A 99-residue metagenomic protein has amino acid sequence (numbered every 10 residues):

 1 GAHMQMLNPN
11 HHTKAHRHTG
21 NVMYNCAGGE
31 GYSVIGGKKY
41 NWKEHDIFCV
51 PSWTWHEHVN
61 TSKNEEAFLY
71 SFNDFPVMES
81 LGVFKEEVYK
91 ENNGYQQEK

Functional and structural regions predicted by a protein language model:
G1-A15, N21: A short glycine-rich, His/Asp/Glu-containing loop-to-beta-strand
G1-A2, G20-N21, E30, E44-I47 (+2 more regions): Active-site lining segments that contact anionic ligands and/or coordinate catalytic metals
Q5-L7, H16, C26, G36 (+2 more regions): Generic beta-strand/beta-sheet core signal
N10-H12, K38, W55: Short beta-turn/strand-loop junction motif enriched in small, turn-promoting residues
H12, G28-G31, W53, D74-V77: Hydrophobic alpha-helix feature that most strongly marks membrane-spanning transmembrane helices and their immediate
R17, N21-E44, V59, V83: A short beta-strand-loop-beta hairpin characteristic of the jelly-roll/cupin
I35, W42-S62, F72-D74: Conserved metal-binding segment of the jelly-roll/cupin
V59-K99: Double-stranded beta-helix
